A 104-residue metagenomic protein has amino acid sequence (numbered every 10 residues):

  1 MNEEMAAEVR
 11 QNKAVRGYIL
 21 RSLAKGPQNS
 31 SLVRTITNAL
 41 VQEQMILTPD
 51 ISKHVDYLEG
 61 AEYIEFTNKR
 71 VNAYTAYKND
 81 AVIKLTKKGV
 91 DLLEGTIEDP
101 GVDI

Functional and structural regions predicted by a protein language model:
M1-G26: Short alpha-helical segments that sit at the start of domains
N29-L40: Short acidic, hydrophobic short linear motifs in intrinsically disordered regions
N38, K53, D91: DNA-binding alpha-helical recognition surfaces that contact promoter or target DNA
E43, L47, V71-N72: Cationic, hydrophobic amphipathic alpha-helical membrane-interacting segments
M45-A61, D80: Short amphipathic alpha-helical interaction segments
E59-N72: A short, conserved structural fragment
K78-I104: Short, amphipathic alpha-helical interaction segments positioned at domain boundaries
